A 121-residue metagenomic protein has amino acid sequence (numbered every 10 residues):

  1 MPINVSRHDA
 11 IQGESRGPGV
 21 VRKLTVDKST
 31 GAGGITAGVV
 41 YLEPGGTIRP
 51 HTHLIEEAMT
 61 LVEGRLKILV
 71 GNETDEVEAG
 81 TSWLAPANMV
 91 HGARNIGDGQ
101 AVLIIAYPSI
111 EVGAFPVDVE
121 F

Functional and structural regions predicted by a protein language model:
M1-G34, A114-F121: A short, N-terminal "cap"/entry segment at the start of jelly-roll beta-barrel domains of the cupin/DSBH fold
G38-H53: Conserved short histidine dyad/triad with adjacent acidic residue
V40, L84, G99-A114: A short hydrophobic beta-strand segment most commonly corresponding to one strand of the jelly-roll/cupin
P44, L54-I55, E73, M89-V90 (+1 more regions): A generic "binding-loop/recognition-motif" signal
R49-P50, I68-L69, A85, H91-G97: Short beta-strand His + acidic residue motifs that chelate non-heme Fe in jelly-roll/DSBH and cupin folds
E56-E57, L61-L66: Glycine- and acidic-residue-biased ligand/ion/polar-headgroup-sensing regions
N72-A87: Short acidic-glycine-tyrosine-enriched beta hairpin
